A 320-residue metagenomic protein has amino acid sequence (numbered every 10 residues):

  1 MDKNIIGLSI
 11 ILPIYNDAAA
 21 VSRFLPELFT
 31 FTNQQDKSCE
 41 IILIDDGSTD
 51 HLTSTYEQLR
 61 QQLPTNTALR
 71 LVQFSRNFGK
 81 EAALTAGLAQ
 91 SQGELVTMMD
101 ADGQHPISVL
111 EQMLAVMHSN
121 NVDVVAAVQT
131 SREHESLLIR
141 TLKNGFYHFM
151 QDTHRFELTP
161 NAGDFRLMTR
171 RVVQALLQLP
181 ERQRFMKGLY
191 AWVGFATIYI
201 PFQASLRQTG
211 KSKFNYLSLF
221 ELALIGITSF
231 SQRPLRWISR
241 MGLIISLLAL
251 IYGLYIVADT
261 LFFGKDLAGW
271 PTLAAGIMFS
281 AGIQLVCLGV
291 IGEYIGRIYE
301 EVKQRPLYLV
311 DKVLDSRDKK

Functional and structural regions predicted by a protein language model:
M1-T30, K320: N-proximal low-complexity "stem/linker" segments adjacent to membrane-targeting elements
D2-I5, F185-K320: Hydrophobic helical membrane-anchoring modules
I10, L28, G87, D102 (+5 more regions): Residue-level signature of catalytic and energy-coupling elements of molecular machines, predominantly ATP/GTP-dependent
D17-A20, S48, P106: Donor nucleotide-sugar binding loop of glycosyltransferases
K37-S48, R70-Q73: Short beta-strand/loop segment that forms part of the nucleotide-sugar
D45-S54, G103: A conserved acidic beta->alpha catalytic loop
V72-R76, K80-Q90, L95, I107-L189 (+1 more regions): Acceptor/aglycone-binding surface of glycosyltransferases and processive sugar-polymer synthases
